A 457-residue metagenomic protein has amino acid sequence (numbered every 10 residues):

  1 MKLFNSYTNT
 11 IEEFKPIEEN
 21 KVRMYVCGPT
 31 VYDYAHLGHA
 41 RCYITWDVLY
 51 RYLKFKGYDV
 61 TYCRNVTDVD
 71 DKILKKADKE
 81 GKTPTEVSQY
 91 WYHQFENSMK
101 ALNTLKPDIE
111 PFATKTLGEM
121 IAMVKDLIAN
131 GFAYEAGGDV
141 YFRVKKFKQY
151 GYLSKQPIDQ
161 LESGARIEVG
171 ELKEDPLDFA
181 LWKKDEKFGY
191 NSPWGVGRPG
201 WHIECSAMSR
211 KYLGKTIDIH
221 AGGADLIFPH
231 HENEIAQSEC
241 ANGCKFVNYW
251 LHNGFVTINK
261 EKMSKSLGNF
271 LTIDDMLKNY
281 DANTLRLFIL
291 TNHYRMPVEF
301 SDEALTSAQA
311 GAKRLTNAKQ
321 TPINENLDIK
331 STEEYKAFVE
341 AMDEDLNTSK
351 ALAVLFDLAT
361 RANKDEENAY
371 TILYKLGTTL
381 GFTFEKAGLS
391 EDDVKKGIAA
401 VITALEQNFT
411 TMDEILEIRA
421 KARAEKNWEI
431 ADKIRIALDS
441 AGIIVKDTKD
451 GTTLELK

Functional and structural regions predicted by a protein language model:
M1-Y32, D47, N97, G118-T321: Alpha-helical recognition segments enriched in aromatics with Gly/Pro capping that present substrate-recognition
T8-E13, I17-N103, V445-L454: N-terminal, positively charged nucleic-acid-binding surface of large information/translation enzymes
Y62-C63, P107-P111, H220-G222, N363-K364: Short catalytic-loop micro-motif centered on adjacent basic/acidic residues
V66-D70, Y92-F95, L105-M120, G138-F147: Short, glycine/charge-rich beta-strand/loop segments that flank catalytic centers and engage negatively charged groups
E96-E119, I227, A282-T284, I289-L290 (+3 more regions): Non-catalytic interaction-recognition regions
K262-S264, G268-K457: Structural preference for alpha-helix termini/caps and helix-kink/transition segments
